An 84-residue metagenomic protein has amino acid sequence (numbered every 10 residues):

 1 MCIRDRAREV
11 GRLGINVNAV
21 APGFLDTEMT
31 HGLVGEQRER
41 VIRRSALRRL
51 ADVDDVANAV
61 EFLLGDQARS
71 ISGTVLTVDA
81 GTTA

Functional and structural regions predicted by a protein language model:
M1-I3: Conserved small/polar residues in nucleotide/adenosyl-binding loops
R8-R12, L25, A51, L64: A short hydrophobic alpha-helix cap/turn motif
G11, N16, I71-G73: Short, small/polar-rich loop/turn modules that mediate ligand/substrate recognition or access, typified
N16-P22, D26, L64, T77-D79: Conserved SDR Rossmann-fold cofactor-binding beta-strand/turn motif
L25-D26, T30, T83: Conserved sequence/active-site signature of Rossmann-fold short-chain dehydrogenase/reductase
E36-D55: Catalytic Tyr-x(3-8)-Lys segment
R49-V78, T83: C-terminal substrate-recognition "lid" of short-chain dehydrogenase/reductases
